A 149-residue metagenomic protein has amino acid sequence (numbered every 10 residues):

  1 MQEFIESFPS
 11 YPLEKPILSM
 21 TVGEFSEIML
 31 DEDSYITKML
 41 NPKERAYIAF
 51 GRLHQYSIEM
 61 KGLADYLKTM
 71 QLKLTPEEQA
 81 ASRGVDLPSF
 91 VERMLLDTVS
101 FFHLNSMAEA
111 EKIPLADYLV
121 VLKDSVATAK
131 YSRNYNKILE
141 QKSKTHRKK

Functional and structural regions predicted by a protein language model:
M1-K144, K149: An amphipathic, hydrophobic-aromatic interaction surface with interspersed Lys/Arg that forms lipid/phosphate-bearing
